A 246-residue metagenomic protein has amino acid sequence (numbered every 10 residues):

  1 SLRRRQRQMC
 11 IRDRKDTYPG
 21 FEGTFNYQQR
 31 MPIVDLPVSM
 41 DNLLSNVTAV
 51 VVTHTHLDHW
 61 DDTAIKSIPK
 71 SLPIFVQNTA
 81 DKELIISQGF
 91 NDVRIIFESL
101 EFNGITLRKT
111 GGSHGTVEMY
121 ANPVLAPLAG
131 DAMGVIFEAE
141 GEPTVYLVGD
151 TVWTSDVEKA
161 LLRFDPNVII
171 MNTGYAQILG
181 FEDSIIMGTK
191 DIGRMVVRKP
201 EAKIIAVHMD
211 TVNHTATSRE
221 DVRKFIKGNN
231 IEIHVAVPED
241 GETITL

Functional and structural regions predicted by a protein language model:
S1-I11: Single conserved hydrophobic/aromatic residue that forms the stacking wall/gate of nucleotide- or nucleobase-binding
R12, N46-T55, F75-N78, V145-T151 (+3 more regions): Active-site neighborhood of phospho(di)ester-bond hydrolases with catalytic His/Asp-centered motifs
K15-Q29, K109-E142: Active-site-proximal loop/helix segment associated with metal-binding centers of metalloenzymes
D16, T55-W60, K82-L84, L100-E101 (+6 more regions): Active-site environment of divalent metal-dependent phosphoester hydrolases
G23-V76, D92, D165-I170: Active-site metal-binding motif and surrounding structural segment of the metallo-beta-lactamase
T63-S67, L84, Q88-G89, D156-A160 (+1 more regions): A short acidic, amphipathic alpha-helical/loop segment
S99-R108, E138-V145, L246: Beta-strand-turn-beta hairpins that frame and shape the catalytic cleft of phosphate-ester-processing enzymes
V152-D240: Cap/insert and terminal regions of metallo-dependent hydrolase folds
